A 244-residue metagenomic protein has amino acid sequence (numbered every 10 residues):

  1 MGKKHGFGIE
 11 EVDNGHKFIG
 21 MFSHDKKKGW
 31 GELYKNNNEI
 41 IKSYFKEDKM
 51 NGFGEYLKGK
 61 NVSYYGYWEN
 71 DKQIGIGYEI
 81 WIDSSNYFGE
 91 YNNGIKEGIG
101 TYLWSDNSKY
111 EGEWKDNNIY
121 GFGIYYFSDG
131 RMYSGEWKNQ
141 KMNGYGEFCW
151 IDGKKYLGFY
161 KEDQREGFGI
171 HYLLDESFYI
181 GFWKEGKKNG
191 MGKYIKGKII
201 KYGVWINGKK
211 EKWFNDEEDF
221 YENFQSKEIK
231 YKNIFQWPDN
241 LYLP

Functional and structural regions predicted by a protein language model:
M1-P244: Intrinsically disordered, low-complexity repeat tracts enriched in Gly/Pro/Ser/Thr and acidic residues, frequently
